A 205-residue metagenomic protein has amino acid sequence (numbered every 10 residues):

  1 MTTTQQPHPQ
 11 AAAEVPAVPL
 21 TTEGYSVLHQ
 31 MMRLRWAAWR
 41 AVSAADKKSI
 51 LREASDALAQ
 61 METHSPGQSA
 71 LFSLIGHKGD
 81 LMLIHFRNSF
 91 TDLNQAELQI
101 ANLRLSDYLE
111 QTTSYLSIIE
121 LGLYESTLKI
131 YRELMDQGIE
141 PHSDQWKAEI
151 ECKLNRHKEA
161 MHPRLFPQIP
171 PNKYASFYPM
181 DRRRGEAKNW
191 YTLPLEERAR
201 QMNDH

Functional and structural regions predicted by a protein language model:
T2-E62: Hydrophobic, proline/glycine-rich low-complexity stretches
Q10-A12, S65, R156-A160: Short linear interaction motifs
Y25-R35, I84, A175-R183: Active-site-flanking beta-strand signature of metal-NTP-handling nucleotidyl enzymes and homologous cyclase-like
R35-W36, L71-P170: Hydrophobic, ordered structural segments
W39-V42, F90-Q95, E186-Y191: Short, conserved charged micro-motifs
A44-S65, A101, Y191-H205: Short amphipathic alpha-helical segments
S65-L71: A short linear hydrophobic-aromatic micro-motif
I169-K173, Y178-H205: A mid-sequence, solvent-exposed acidic-amphipathic segment
